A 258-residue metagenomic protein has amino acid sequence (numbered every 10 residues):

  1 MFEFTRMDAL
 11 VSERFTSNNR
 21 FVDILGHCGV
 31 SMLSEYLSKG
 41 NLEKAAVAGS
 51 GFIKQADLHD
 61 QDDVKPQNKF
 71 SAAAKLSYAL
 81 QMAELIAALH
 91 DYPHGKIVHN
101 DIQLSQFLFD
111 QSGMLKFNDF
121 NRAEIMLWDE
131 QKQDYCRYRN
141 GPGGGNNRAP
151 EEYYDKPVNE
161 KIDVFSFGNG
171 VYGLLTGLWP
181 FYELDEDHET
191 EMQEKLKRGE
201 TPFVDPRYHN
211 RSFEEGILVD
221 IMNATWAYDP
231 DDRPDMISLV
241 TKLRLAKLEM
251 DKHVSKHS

Functional and structural regions predicted by a protein language model:
L10-N19: Structural motif at the C-terminus of the N-lobe alphaC helix and the adjacent alphaC-beta4 loop of the Hanks-type
D23-S71: Conserved structural core of kinase catalytic domains
H90-D110: Catalytic-loop of the protein kinase fold
S105, D110-N146: Activation segment/activation loop of eukaryotic-type protein kinase catalytic domains
D163: Conserved catalytic-loop aspartate of Hanks-type protein kinases
S212-W226: Conserved C-terminal C-lobe helix
W226-S238: A conserved short helix/loop substructure at the end of the activation segment of eukaryotic-like protein kinase domains
